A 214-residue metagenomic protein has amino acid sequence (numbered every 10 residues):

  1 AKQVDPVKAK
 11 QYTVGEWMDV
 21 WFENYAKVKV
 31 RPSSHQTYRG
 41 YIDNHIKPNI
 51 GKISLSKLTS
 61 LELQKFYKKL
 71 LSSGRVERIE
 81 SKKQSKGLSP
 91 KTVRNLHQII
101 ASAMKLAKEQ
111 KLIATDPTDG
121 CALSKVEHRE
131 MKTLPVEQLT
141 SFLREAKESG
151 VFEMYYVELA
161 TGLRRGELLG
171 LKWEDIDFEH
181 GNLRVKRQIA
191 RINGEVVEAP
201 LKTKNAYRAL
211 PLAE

Functional and structural regions predicted by a protein language model:
A1-K65, E109: N-terminal DNA-binding module of tyrosine recombinases/phage integrases
K29, S54-K57, G87, L112 (+2 more regions): Short, conserved sequence motifs enriched in acidic/basic residues, glycine, and aromatics that mark functional "hot
S56-L71, D119-S124: Short, conserved phosphate-binding/catalytic loop or strand-edge motifs used in phosphoryl-/nucleotidyl-transfer
V76-P90, R94-I99, A107-W173, F178-E179 (+2 more regions): Basic, Lys/Arg- and aromatic-enriched nucleic-acid-binding interface segment
N182-R184, P200-E214: C-terminal catalytic core of Y-nucleophile DNA break-rejoin enzymes
I189-E195: Compact Cys/His-rich, Zn2+-coordinating modules
